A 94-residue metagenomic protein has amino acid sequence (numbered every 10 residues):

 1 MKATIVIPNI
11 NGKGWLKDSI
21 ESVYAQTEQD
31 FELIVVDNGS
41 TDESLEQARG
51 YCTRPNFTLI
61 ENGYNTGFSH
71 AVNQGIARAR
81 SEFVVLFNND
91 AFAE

Functional and structural regions predicted by a protein language model:
K2-T4, E32: Cell-envelope/extracellular polymer assembly enzymes that use nucleotide-activated donors
I7-D18, E28, G39: Active-site beta-to-alpha loop of glycosyltransferases that engages the nucleotide-sugar donor
S22, D37-E46, Y64: A conserved acidic beta->alpha catalytic loop
S22-D30: Short, acidic, metal-binding catalytic loop of nucleotide-sugar glycosyltransferases
F31-G39, T58-N62: Short beta-strand/loop segment that forms part of the nucleotide-sugar
E43, A91-E94: Acidic donor-binding/catalytic loop of UDP-sugar-dependent glycosyltransferases, especially processive GT2
E61-A79, N89: Glycine-rich, basic loop-to-helix element that forms the pyrophosphate-binding segment of sugar-nucleotide handling
V84: Short aromatic/hydrophobic "clamp" motif used to bind/position activated sugar donors
